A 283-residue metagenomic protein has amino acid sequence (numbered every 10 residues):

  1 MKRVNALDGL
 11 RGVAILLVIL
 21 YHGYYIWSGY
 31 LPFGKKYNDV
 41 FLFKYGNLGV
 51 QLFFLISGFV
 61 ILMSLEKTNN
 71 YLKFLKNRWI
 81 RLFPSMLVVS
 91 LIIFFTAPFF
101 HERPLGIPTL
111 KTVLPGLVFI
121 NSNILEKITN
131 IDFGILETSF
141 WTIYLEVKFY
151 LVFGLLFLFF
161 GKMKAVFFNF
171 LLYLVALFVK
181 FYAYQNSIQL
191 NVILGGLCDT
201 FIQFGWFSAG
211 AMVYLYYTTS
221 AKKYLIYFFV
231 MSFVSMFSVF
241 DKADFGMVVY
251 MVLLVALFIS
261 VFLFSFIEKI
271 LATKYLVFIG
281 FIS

Functional and structural regions predicted by a protein language model:
K2-A6, L16, L20-K44, M63-K73 (+3 more regions): Alpha-helical transmembrane segments in multi-pass integral membrane proteins
D8, F74, T142-Y144: Short alpha-helical catalytic segment bearing the HExxH-like zincin motif of zinc-dependent metalloproteases
D8, G12-I15, V50, S57 (+4 more regions): Residues within membrane-spanning alpha-helices of integral membrane proteins, especially the hydrophobic core/packing
L16, L20, L52, L87 (+7 more regions): Generic alpha-helical transmembrane segments of integral inner-membrane proteins, especially permease/transport modules
K36-L48, L82-V147, F178-F181, M251-V261: Membrane-interface helix-loop-helix regions
L72, K76, I80, I107 (+5 more regions): Membrane-interacting alpha-helical segments
L172-Q203: Alpha-helical transmembrane segments and their cytosolic membrane-interface
